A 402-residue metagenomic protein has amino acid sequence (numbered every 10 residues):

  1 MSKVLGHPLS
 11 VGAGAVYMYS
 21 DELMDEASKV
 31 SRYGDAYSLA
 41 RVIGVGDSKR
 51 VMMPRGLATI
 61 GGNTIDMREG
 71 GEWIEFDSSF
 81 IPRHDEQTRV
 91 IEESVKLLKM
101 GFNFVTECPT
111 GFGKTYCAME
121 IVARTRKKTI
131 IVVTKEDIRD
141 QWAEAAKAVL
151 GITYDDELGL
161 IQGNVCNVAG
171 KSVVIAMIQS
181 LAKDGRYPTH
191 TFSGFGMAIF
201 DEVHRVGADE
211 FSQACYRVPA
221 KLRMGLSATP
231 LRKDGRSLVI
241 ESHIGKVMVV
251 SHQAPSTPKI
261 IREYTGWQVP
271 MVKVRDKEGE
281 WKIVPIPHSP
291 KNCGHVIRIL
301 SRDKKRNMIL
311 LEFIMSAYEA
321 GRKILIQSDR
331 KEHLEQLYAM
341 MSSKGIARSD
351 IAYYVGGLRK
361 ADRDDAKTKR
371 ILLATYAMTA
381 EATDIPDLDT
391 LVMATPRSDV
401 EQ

Functional and structural regions predicted by a protein language model:
I65-E107: Conserved pre-motif I regulatory segment
F112-C117, V122-A148, D329-L334: Conserved Walker A/P-loop ATP-binding site and its immediately adjacent core in helicase/helicase-like ATPase domains
D137-Q162, M340-R348: Conserved helix-turn-beta segment of the N-terminal RecA-like "Helicase ATP-binding" lobe in SF1/SF2 helicases
Q162-M197, A208-Q213: Conserved helix/coil segment N-terminal to the catalytic DExD/H
G196, H204-W267: Post-DEXD/H (motif II) to motif III coupling segment of the RecA-like Helicase ATP-binding lobe
P230, A352-Q402: Conserved RecA-like P-loop NTPase helicase motor core
P285-D329, Q336-A339: Conserved interdomain hinge at the start of the Helicase C-terminal
R322-L358: Conserved helicase motor "Helicase C" RecA-like lobe of SF1/SF2 P-loop NTPases
